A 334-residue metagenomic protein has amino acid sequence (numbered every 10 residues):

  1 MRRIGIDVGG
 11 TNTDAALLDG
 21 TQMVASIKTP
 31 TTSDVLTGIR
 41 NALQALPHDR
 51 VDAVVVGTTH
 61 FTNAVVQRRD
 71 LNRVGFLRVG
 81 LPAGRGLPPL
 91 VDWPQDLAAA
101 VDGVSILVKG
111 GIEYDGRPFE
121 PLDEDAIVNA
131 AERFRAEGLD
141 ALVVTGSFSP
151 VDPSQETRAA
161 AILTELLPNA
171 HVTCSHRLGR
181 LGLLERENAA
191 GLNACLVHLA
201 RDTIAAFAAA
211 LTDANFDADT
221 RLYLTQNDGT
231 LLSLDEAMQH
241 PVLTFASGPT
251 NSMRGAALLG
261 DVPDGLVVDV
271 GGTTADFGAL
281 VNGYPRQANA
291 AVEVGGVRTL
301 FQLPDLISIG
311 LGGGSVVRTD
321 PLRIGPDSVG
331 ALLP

Functional and structural regions predicted by a protein language model:
M1-P334: N-terminally biased helix-coil "hinge/interface" segments that flank
